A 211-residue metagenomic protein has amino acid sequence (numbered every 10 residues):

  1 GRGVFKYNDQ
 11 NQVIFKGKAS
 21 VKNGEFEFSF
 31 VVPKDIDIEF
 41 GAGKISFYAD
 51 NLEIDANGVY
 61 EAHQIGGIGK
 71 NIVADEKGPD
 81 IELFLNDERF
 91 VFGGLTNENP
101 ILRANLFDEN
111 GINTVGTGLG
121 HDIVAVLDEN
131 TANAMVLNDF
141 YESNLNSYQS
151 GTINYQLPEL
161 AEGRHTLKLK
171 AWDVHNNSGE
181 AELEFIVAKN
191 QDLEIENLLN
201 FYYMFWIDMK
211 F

Functional and structural regions predicted by a protein language model:
G1-F5, I207-K210: Short intrinsically disordered, low-complexity coil segments enriched in acidic
R2-G67, E82-L85, R89, R103-K189: Long, low-complexity serine/threonine/glycine- and acidic-rich segments characteristic of extracellular
K16, T96-E98: Generic detector of ordered secondary-structure context
S29, P33-D35, K77-P79, L198-Y203: Short, proline-centered helix/strand-breaking motifs
G66-G78, V187-I195: Extracellular interdomain linker/stem segments of modular secreted and single-pass surface proteins
N86-L95, L198-W206: Short beta-strand segments of immunoglobulin-like
P100-R103, N113-G116, S150, N190-F211: Short loop/turn motifs at secondary-structure boundaries
